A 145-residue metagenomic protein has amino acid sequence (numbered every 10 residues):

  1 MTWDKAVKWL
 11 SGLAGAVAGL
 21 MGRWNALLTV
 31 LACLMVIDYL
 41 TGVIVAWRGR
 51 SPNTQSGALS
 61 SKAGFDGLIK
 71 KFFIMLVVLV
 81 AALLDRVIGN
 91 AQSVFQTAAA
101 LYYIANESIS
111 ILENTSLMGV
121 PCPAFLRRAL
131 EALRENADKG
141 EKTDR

Functional and structural regions predicted by a protein language model:
M1-M21: Short, strongly hydrophobic alpha-helical membrane anchors
T2-W9, Q55-L59, A105, I109-R145: Membrane-proximal cytosolic segments adjacent to transmembrane helices
S11-G15, K70-L83, A99-E107: Hydrophobic alpha-helical transmembrane segments of multi-pass integral membrane proteins
L20-L27, N90: Transmembrane helix interruption/hinge and helix-loop junction motifs
A26-L40, A63: Loop-to-helix transition at the N-terminal end of transmembrane alpha-helices
L34-I44, Y102-I109: Alpha-helical transmembrane segments and their membrane-interface exit regions
P52-I74: Juxtamembrane helix-capping/reentrant segments at transmembrane boundaries
R86-N114: Hydrophobic alpha-helical transmembrane segments and immediately flanking/interface helices in integral membrane
